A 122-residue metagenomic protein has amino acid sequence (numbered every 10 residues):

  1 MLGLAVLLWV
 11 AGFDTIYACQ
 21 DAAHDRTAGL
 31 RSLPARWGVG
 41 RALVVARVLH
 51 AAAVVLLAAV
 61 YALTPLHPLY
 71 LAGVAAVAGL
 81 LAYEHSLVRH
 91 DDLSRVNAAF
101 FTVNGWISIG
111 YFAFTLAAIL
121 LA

Functional and structural regions predicted by a protein language model:
M1-A122: Multi-pass alpha-helical membrane architecture of UbiA-family and related isoprenoid/lipid prenyltransferases
